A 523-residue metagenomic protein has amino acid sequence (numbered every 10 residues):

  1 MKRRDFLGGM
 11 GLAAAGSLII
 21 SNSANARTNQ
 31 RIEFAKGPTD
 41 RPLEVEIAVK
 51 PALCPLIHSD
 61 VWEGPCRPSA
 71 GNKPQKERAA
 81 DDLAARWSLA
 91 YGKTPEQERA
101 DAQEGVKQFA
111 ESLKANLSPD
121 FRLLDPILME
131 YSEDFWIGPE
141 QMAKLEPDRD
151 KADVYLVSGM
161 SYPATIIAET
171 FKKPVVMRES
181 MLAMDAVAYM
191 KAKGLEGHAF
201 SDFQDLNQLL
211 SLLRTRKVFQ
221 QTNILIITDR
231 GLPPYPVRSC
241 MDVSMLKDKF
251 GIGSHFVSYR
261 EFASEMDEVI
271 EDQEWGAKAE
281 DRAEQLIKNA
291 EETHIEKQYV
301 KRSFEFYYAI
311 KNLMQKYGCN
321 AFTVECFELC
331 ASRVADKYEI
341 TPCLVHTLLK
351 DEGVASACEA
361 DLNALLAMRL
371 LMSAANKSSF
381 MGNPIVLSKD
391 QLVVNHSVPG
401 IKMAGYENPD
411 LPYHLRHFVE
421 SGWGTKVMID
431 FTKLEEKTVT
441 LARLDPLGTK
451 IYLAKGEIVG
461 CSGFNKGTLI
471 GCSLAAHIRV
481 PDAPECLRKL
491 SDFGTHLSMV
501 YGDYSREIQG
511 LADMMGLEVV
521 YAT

Functional and structural regions predicted by a protein language model:
M1, I20-P51: C-terminal segment of N-terminal export signals and the immediately downstream linker at the start of the mature
D5-R27: N-terminal export signals
K36-D101, Q221-L232: Short beta-strand segments enriched in small/hydrophobic residues
R99-Y131, D185-Y189: Short, charged N-terminal beta->alpha structural module
M129-Q220, G231-P233, V237-D242, V394: Cofactor- and metal-binding active-site motifs of prokaryotic enzymes that mediate redox/radical or nucleophilic
A183-K377: Conserved, well-structured core segments that form the ligand-binding/active-site neighborhood of functional domains
K350-G463: C-terminal catalytic subdomain
G424-T523: Extended hydrophobic packing segments that form well-structured cores
